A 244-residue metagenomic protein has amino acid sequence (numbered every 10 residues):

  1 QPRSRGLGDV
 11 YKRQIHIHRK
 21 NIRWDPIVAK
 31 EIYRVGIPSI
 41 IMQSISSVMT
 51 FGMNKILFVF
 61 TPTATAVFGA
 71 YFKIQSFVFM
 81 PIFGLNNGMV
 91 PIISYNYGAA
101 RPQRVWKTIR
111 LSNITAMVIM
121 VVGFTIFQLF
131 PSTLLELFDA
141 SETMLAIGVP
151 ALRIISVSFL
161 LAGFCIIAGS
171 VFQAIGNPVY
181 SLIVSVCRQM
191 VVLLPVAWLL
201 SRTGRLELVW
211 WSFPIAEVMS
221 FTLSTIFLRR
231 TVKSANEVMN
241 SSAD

Functional and structural regions predicted by a protein language model:
Q1-Y11: Single conserved hydrophobic/aromatic residue that forms the stacking wall/gate of nucleotide- or nucleobase-binding
R5, A151, E207-I226: Small-residue-rich transmembrane alpha-helices that serve as helix-helix interface/gating elements in multipass
N21-G52, I56-L57, F77-P81, L85 (+2 more regions): Hydrophobic faces of transmembrane alpha-helices in multi-pass small-molecule transporters and flippases across diverse
V28-V35, L57-S76, Q103, E142-V149 (+1 more regions): Interfacial/gating helices of multi-pass transporter permease domains
S44-Y71, F77, Y95-N96, T133-E142 (+1 more regions): Helix-terminus/linker motif at the lipid-water interface of multi-pass membrane proteins
V67-T125, L129-P131, A162-V184: Small-residue-rich hydrophobic transmembrane alpha-helices
S76, E142-A168, C187: Alpha-helical transmembrane segments of multi-pass membrane proteins
V122-L145, V149: Short membrane-interface helical motifs at transmembrane helix boundaries in multi-pass membrane transporters
